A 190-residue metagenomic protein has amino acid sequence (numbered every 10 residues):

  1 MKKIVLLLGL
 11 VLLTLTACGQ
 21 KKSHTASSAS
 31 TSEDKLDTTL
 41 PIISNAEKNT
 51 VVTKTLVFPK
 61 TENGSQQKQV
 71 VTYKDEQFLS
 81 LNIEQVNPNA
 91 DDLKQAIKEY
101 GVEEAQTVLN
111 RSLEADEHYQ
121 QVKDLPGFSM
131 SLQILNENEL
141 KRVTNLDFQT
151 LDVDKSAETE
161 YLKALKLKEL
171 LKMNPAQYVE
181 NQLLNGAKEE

Functional and structural regions predicted by a protein language model:
M1-I4: Positively charged n-region of N-terminal signal peptides that target proteins for export
L6, K21-T55: N-terminal, intrinsically disordered, polar/charged segments of Gram-positive cell-envelope systems that serve as
T14-A17: C-terminal motif of bacterial Sec signal peptides marking the signal peptidase cleavage site
G19-K21, A115-E190: Mature, soluble, non-transmembrane domains
K48-V52, V71-L79, E137: Short, solvent-exposed coil/turn segments at beta-strand boundaries
V51-T72: Long, contiguous binding/interaction regions
Q67-D92: Early exported N-terminus immediately downstream of N-terminal targeting peptides
A90-Q121, L125: Long, charged/polar, surface-exposed segments that mediate recognition or autoinhibition
